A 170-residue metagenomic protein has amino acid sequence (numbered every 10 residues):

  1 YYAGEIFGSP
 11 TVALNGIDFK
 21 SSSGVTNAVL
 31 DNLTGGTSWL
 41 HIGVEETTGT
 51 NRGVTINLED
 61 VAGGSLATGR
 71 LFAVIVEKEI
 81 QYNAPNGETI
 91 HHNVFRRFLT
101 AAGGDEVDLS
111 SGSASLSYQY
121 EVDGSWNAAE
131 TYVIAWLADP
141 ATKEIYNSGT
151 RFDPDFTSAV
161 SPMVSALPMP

Functional and structural regions predicted by a protein language model:
Y1-T157: Short, conserved sequence motifs used for protein processing/export or organelle targeting and for catalysis
S161-P170: Surface-exposed, proline-anchored Ser/Thr-rich loop/turn motifs
